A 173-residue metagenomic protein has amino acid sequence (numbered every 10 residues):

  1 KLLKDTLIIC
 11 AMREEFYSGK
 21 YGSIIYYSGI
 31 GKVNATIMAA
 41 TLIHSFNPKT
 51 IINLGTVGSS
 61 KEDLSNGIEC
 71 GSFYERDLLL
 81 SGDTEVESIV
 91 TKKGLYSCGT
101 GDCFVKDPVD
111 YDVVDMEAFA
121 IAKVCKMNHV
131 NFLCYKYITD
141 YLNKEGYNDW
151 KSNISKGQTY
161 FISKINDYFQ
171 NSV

Functional and structural regions predicted by a protein language model:
L2-L7: Extreme N-terminal starter segment of soluble prokaryotic enzymes
I9-R13: Structural motif
E14-V173: Glycine-rich phosphate- or other oxyanion-binding loops that anchor nucleotides, phosphorylated ligands
